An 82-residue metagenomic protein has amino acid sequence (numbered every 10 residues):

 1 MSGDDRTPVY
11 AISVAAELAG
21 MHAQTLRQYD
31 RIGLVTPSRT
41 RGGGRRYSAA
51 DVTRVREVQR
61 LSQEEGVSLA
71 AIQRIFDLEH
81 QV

Functional and structural regions predicted by a protein language model:
M1-A11, E17, R31, T36-P37 (+2 more regions): Arg/Lys-rich, alpha-helical DNA-contact motif
H22-T25: Short coil turns linking two alpha-helices in DNA-binding domains
Q28: DNA-binding alpha-helical recognition surfaces that contact promoter or target DNA
G44: Conserved catalytic core of two-component sensor histidine kinases, primarily the HATPase_c ATP-binding
